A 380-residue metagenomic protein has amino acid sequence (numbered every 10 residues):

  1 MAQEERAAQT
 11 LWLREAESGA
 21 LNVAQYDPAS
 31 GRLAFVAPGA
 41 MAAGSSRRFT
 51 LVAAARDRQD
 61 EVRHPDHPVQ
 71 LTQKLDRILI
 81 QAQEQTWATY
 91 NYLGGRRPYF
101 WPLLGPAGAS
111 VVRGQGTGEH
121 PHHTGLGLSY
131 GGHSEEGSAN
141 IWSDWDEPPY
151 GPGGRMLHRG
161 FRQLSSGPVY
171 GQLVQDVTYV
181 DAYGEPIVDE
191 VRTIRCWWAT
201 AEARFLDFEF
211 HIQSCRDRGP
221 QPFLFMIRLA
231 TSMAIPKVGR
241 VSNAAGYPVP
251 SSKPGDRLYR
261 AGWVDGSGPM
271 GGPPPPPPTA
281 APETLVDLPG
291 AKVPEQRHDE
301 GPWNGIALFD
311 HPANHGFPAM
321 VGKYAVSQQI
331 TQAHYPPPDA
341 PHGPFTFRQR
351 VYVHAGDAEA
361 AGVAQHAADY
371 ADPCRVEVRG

Functional and structural regions predicted by a protein language model:
M1-D66, Y90-V169, L173-D176: Alpha-mannosidase-like glycoside hydrolase catalytic domains involved in N-glycan trimming, generalizing to other
Y26-A42, N304-G380: Beta-strand-rich recognition/accessory modules
D27-G39, D60-L79, L258-G268, Q328-P337: Short acidic, Pro/Gly- and aromatic-enriched capping/linker segments at domain boundaries
S45-D57, E84, Q175-V177, R192 (+1 more regions): Short, hydrophobic/aromatic-enriched beta-strand segments in well-ordered soluble domains
V69-K74, L164-G167, L173-Q221: Acidic, contiguous internal or C-terminal segments within carbohydrate-active enzymes that form a structured patch used
Q85, Q163-Y170, A199-E202, M270 (+2 more regions): A short, structured loop/turn motif at beta-sheet edges
Y90-G105, A199-R240: Acidic (Asp/Glu-rich), glycine- and aromatic
D217-N314: Active-site/ligand-binding surface loops and adjacent short beta/alpha elements that line catalytic pockets across
